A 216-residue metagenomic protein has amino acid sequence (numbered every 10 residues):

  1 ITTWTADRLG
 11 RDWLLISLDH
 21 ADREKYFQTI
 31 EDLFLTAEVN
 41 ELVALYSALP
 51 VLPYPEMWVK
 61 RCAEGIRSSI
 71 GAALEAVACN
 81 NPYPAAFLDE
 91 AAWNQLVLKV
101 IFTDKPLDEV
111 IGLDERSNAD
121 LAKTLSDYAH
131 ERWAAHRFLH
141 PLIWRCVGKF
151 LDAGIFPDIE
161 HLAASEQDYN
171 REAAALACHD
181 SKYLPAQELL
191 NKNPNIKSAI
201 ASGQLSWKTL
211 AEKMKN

Functional and structural regions predicted by a protein language model:
I1-N216: Alpha-helical scaffold domains
